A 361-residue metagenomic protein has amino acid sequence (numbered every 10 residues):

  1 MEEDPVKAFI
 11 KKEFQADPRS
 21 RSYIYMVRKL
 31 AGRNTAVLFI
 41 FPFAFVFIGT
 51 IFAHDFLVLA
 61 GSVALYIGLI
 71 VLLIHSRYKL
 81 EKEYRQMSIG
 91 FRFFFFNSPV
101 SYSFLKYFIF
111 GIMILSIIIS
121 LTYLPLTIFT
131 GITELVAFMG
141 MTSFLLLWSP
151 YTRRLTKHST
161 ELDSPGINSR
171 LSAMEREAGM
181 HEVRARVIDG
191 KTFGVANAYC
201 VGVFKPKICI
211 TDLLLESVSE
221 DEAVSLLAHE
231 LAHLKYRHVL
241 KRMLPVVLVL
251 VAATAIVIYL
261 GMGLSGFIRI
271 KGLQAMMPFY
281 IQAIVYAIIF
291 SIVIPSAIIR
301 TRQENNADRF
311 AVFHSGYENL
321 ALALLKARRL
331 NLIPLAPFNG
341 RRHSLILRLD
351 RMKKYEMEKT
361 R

Functional and structural regions predicted by a protein language model:
M1-A53, L59-P125, V136-V246, A255-Y259 (+2 more regions): Polar-ligand-bearing catalytic/cofactor-coordination segments of membrane-embedded or membrane-tethered inner-membrane
L57, T127-L135, L273-F279: Membrane-interfacial entry segments at the cytosolic side of transmembrane helices
G140, F144, A196, G272 (+2 more regions): N-proximal short alpha-helices
L250-V251: Residue-level recognition of pore/gate-forming positions within transmembrane alpha-helices of multi-pass
I281, V285-S296: Transmembrane alpha-helical hairpins and terminal membrane-anchor modules
